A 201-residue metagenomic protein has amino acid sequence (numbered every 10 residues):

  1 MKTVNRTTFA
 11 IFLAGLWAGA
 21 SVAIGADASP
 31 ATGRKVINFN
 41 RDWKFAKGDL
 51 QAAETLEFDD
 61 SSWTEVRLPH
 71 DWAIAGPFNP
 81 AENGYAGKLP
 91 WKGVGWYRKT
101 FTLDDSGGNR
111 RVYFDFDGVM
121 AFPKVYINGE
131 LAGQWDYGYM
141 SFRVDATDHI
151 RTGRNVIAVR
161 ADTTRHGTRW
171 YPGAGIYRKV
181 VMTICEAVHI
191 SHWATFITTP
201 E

Functional and structural regions predicted by a protein language model:
M1-R6: N-terminal secretory signal peptides that target proteins for export/translocation
T8-I11, N38, K44, E57 (+5 more regions): Intrinsic disorder/low-structure terminal segments
T8-S21: Bacterial N-terminal signal peptides
I24-G84, K88, T102, V156-D162 (+3 more regions): Accessory carbohydrate-binding/adhesion or oligomerization-edge regions at the termini of glycan-active proteins
D49, K92-P200: Accessory beta-strand-rich segments of carbohydrate-active enzymes
